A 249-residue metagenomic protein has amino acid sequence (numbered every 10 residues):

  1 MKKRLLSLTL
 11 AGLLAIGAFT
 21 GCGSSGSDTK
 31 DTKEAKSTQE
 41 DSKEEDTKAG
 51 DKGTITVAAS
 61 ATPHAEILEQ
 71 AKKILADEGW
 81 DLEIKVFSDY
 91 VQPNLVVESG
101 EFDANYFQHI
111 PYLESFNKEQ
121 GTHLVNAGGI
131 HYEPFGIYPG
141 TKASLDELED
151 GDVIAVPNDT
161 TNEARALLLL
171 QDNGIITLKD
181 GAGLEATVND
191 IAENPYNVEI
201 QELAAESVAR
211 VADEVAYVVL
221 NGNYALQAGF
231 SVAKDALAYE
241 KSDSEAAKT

Functional and structural regions predicted by a protein language model:
K2-S25: Sec-dependent N-terminal signal peptides of Gram-positive bacterial secreted proteins and lipoproteins
A18-T47: Bacterial lipoprotein signal-peptidase II cleavage site
T47, A127-I176: A conserved helix-loop-strand patch within extracytoplasmic ligand-binding domains of the periplasmic binding
G50-T62, W80-V86, V153-I154: Short, well-ordered beta-strand elements
I84-L95, G183-R210: Short helix-initiation/N-cap motifs at beta->coil->alpha
Y90-G121, A143, A225-Q227: Pocket-flanking alpha-helical
E98-Q108, D152, I175, Y196-E199 (+1 more regions): Alpha-to-beta junction loops
G129-P139, L226-T249: Periplasmic-binding protein-like
